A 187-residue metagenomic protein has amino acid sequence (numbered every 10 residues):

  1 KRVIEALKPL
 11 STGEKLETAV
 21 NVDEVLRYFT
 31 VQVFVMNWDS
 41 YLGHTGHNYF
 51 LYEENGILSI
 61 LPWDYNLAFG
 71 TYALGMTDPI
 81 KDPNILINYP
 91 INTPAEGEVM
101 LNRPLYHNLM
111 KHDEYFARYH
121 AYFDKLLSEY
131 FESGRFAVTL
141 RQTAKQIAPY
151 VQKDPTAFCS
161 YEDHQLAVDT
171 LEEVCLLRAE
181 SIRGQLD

Functional and structural regions predicted by a protein language model:
K1-D187: Catalytic-core segments of enzymes that bind and process phosphorylated/nucleotide-bearing substrates
